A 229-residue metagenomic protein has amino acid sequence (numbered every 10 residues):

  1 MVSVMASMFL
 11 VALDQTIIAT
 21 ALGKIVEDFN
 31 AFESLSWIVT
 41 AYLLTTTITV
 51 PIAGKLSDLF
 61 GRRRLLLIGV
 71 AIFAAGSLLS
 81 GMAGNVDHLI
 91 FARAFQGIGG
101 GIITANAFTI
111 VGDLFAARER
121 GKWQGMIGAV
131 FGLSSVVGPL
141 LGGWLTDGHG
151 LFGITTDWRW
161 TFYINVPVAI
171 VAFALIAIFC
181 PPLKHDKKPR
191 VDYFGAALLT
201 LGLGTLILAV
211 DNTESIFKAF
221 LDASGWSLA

Functional and structural regions predicted by a protein language model:
M1-I178: Transmembrane-helix bundle of Major Facilitator Superfamily
G148-A229: Hydrophobic transmembrane-helix bundles of small-molecule transporters
